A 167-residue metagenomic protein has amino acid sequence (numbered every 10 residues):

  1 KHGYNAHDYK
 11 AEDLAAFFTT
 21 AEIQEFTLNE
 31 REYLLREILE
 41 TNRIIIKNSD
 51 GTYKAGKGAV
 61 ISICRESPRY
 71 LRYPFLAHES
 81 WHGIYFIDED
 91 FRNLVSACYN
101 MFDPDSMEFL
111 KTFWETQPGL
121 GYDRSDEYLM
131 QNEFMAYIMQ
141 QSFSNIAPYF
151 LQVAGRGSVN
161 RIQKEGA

Functional and structural regions predicted by a protein language model:
K1-G58: A metal-dependent hydrolase signature that marks the N-terminal structural subdomain at the beginning of catalytic folds
F17, L34-E37, L94-A97, F109-F113 (+1 more regions): Charge-rich, solvent-exposed alpha-helical interaction surfaces
T41-K57, N100-A167: Metalloprotease/metallohydrolase-associated module, dominated by Zn2+-dependent proteases
A59-A77: Short pre-active-site segment immediately N-terminal to the catalytic Zn-binding motif
C64-S67, W81, E89, F143: Short, flexible loop/turn elements at secondary-structure junctions
P74-I87, A136: Active-site recognition of the HExxH zinc-binding catalytic motif
I84, R92-V95, I146-A147: Short catalytic/ligand-binding loop motif for oxyanion handling, primarily in non-cytosolic enzymes, centered on
E89-M101: Short acidic alpha-helical/loop segments enriched in Asp/Glu that coordinate divalent cations
